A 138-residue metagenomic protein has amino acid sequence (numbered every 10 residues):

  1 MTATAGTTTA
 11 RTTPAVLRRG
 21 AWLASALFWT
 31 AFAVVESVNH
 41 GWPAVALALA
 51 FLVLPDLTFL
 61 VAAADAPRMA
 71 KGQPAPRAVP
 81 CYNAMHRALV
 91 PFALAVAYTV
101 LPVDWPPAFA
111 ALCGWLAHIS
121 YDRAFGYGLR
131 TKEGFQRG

Functional and structural regions predicted by a protein language model:
T2-G138: N-terminal membrane-targeting hydrophobic helices
